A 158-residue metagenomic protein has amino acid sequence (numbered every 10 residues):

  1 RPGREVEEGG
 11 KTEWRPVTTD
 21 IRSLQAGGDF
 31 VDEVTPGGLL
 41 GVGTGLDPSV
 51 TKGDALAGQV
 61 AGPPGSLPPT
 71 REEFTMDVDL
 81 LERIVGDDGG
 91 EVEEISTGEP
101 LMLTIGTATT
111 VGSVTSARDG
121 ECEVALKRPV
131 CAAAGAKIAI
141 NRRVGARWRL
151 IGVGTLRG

Functional and structural regions predicted by a protein language model:
R1-G158: C-terminal effector/interaction modules appended to NTPase cores
